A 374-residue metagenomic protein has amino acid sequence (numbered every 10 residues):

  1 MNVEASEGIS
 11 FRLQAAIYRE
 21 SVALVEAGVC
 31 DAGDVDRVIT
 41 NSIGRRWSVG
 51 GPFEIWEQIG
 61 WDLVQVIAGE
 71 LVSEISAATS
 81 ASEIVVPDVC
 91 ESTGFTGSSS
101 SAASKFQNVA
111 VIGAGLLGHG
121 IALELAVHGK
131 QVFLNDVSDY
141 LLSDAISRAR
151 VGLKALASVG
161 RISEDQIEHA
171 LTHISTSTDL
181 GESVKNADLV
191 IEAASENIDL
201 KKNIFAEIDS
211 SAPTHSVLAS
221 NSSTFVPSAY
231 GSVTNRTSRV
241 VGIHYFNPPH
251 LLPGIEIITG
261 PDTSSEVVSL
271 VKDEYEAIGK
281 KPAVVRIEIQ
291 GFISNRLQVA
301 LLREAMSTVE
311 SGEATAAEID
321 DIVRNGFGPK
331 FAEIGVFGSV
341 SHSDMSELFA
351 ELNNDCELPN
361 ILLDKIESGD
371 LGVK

Functional and structural regions predicted by a protein language model:
M1-G8, A16, V22-A114, L123-K130 (+3 more regions): NAD(P)-dependent Rossmann-like dehydrogenase/reductase catalytic/cofactor-binding core
M1-R12, V217-I287, G291, N295: Rossmann-fold dinucleotide-binding core
I112, S177, A193, S220-S222 (+3 more regions): Structural motif
L116, Y140-L141, A155-V217, F225: Rossmann-like NAD(P)-binding element
H119-G120: Residues forming the Rossmann-fold NAD(P)(H) cofactor-binding site
K130, N135-I162: Glycine-rich phosphate-binding loop and adjoining beta1-alpha1-beta2 segment of Rossmann-like nucleotide-binding folds
A145, I208, P227-G231: Hydrophobic packing residues within well-ordered alpha-helices of enzyme cores
